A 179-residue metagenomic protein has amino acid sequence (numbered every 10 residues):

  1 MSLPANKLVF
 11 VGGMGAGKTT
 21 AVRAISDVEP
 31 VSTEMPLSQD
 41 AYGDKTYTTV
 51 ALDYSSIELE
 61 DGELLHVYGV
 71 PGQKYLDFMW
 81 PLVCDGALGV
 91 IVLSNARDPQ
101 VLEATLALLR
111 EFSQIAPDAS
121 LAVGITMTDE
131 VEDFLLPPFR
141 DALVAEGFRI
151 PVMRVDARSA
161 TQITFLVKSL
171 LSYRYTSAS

Functional and structural regions predicted by a protein language model:
M1-T46, S56-E58: Conserved G1/Walker A P-loop phosphate-binding module
A5, G86-G89, P117-L121, F148-I150: Short glycine-/polar-rich loops that comprise or flank the Walker A/P-loop and associated switch/sensor motifs
L37-Y75: Switch I (G2) and immediately adjacent beta-strands of P-loop GTPase domains
T49, E58-D61, P81-G86, S113-A119 (+1 more regions): Conserved catalytic network of the ASCE P-loop NTPase/AAA+ motor domain
V67-G69, I91-A96, A122-M127, D156: Conserved beta-strand segments of the P-loop GTPase G domain that flank and frequently precede/overlap
L76-D98, F112-I115: Inter-motif core of Ras-like GTPase G domains
A96-F148: Conserved C-terminal guanine-recognition region of P-loop GTPase G domains, centered on the G4
D129-S179: Canonical P-loop GTPase G-domain recognition
